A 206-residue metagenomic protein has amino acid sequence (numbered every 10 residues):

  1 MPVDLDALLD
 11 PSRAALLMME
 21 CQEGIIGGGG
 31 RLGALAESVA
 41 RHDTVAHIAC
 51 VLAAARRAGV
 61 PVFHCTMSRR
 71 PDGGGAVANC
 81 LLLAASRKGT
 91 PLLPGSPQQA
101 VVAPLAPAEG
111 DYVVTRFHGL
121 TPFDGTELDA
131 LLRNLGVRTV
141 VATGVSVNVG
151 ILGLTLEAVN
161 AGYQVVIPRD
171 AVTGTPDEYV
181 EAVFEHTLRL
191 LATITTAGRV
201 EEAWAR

Functional and structural regions predicted by a protein language model:
M1-A15, C50-A58, N79-R206: Active-site-adjacent betaalpha module
S12, G30-A55, V60-V62, M67: A short alpha/beta connector and helix-capping loop motif
L16-C21: N-terminal nucleotide-binding beta1-loop-alpha1 segment
Q22-G27: Short acidic, Gly/Ser-rich segments with clustered Asp/Glu that frequently serve as metal-coordination loops in enzyme
G28-A34, A76-L82, A158: Surface-exposed, active-site-proximal loop segments in enzymatic domains
G28-R31, G73, L93, A108: Intrinsically disordered, low-complexity segments enriched in small/polar residues
R41, D72, G150-G153: Phosphate- and divalent-cation-binding pockets in alpha/beta enzyme and binding domains that engage nucleotide-derived
V62, M67-A85: Early exported N-terminus immediately downstream of N-terminal targeting peptides
